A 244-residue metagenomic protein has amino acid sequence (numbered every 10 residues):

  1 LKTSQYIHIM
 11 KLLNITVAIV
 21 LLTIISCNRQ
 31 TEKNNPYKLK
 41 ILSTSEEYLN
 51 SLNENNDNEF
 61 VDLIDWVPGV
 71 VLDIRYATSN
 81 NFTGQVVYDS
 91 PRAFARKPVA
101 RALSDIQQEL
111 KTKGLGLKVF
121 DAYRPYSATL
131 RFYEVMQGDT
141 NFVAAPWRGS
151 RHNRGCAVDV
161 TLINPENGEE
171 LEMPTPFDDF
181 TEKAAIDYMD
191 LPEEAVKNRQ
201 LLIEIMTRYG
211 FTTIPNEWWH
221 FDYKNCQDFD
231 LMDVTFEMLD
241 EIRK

Functional and structural regions predicted by a protein language model:
L1-Y37: Bacterial Sec-dependent N-terminal signal peptides
N28-F120, V135-N216, N225-K244: Extracytoplasmic cell-surface/polysaccharide-interacting catalytic and binding patches
P125: Segments that shape or occlude catalytic/ligand-binding pockets
A128: Short, well-ordered surface patches within globular domains
F132: Short active-site loop/helix that positions an aromatic residue
F221: Conserved metal-phosphate-binding beta-hairpin within the catalytic cores of diverse ATP-dependent phosphoryl-transfer
